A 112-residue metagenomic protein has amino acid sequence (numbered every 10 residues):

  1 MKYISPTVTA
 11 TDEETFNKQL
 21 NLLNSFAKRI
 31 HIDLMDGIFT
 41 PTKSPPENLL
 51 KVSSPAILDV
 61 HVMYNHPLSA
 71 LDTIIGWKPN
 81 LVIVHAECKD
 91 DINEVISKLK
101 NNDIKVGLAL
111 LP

Functional and structural regions predicted by a protein language model:
M1-I83, E87-D91, K98: Conserved N-terminal beta1-alpha1 strand-loop-helix module at the mouth
K105, A109-P112: Histidine/lysine/aspartate-rich catalytic loop segments that bind and position anionic ligands
